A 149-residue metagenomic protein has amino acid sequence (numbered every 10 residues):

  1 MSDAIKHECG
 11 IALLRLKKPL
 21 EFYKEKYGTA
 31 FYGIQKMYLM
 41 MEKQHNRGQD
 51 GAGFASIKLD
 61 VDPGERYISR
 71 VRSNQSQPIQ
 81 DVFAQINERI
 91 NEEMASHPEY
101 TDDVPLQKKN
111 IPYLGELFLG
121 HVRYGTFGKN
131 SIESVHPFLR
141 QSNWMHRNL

Functional and structural regions predicted by a protein language model:
M1-L149: N-terminal glutamine amidotransferase
